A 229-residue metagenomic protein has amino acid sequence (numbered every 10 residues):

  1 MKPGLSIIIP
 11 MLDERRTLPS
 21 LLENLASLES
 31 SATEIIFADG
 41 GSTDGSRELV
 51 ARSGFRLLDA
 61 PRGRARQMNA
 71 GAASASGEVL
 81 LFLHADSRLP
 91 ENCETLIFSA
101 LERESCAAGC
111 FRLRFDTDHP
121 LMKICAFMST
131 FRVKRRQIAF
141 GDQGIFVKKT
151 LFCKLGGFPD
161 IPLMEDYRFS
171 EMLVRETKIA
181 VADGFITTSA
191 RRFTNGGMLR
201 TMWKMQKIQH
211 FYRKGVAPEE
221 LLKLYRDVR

Functional and structural regions predicted by a protein language model:
M1, E171-R229: Hydrophobic helical membrane-anchoring modules
G4-S6, E34, R168: Cell-envelope/extracellular polymer assembly enzymes that use nucleotide-activated donors
E23-A32: Short, acidic, metal-binding catalytic loop of nucleotide-sugar glycosyltransferases
T33-I36, R47-S74: Conserved donor nucleotide-binding strand/loop of the catalytic core
D39-R47, S87: A conserved acidic beta->alpha catalytic loop
L80: Short aromatic/hydrophobic "clamp" motif used to bind/position activated sugar donors
N92-L121: Conserved donor NDP-sugar-binding/catalytic core segment of glycosyltransferases
L163-F169: Acidic donor-binding loop at a coil-to-helix junction in glycosyltransferase catalytic cores that engages
